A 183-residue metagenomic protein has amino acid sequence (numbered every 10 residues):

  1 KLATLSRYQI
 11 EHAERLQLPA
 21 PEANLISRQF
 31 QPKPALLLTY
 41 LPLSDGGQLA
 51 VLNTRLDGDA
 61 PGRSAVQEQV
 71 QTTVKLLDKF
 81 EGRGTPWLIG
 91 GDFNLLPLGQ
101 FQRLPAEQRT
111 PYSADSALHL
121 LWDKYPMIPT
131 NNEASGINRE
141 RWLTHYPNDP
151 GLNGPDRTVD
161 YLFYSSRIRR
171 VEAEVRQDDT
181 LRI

Functional and structural regions predicted by a protein language model:
K1-Q48, T54-L56, E174-Q177: Structured beta-strand-rich core segments of catalytic domains in phosphoester-bond hydrolases
Q9, R55-D57, F93-L96, A134: Catalytic metal-binding/acid-base residues of hydrolase active sites
E22, A60, L96: Flexible, glycine-rich phosphate/dinucleotide-binding loops and adjacent beta-alpha linkers at cofactor/substrate
N24-S27, P61-S64, R182-I183: A short, polar/proline- and glycine-enriched secondary-structure boundary/capping micro-motif
Q31, P61-A65, G151-P155: Extracytoplasmic/periplasmic, Sec-exported soluble proteins
K33-L43, Q48-L52, R63-L104, H119-L121: His/acidic metal-ligating clusters that form di-metal
D59-V66, E107-P111: Short, surface-exposed loop/turn motifs that are enriched in glycine and acidic residues and include a nearby proline
D78-L88, L95-I183: Metal-dependent phosphoester-hydrolase catalytic domains
